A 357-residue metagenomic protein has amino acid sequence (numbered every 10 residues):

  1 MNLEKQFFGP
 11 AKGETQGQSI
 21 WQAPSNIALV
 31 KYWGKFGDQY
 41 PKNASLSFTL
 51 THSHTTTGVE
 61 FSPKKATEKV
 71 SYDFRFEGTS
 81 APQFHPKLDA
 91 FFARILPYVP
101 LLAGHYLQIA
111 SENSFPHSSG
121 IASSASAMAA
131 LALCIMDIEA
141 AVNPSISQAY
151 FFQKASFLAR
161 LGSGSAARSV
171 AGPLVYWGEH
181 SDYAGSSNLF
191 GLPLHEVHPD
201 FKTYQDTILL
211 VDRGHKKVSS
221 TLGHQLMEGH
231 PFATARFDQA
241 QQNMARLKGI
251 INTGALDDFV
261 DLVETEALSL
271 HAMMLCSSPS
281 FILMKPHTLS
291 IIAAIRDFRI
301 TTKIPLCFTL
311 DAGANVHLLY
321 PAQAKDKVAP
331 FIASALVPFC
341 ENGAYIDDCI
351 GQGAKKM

Functional and structural regions predicted by a protein language model:
M1-A28, G34-D38, H195-M357: C-terminal nucleotide
M1-S119, L133-P144, Q148-A149, E341 (+1 more regions): ATP-binding N-lobe of GHMP and related small-molecule kinases
N2-K5, P97-F201: Gly/Ser-rich oxyanion-binding loop with an adjacent helix/lid that shapes the negatively charged ligand pocket
A28-K31, T55-E60, A166-S169, P173-Y176 (+2 more regions): Short beta-strand scaffold segments in enzyme catalytic cores
L50-H52, V170-G172, K202-Y204, G313: Short, solvent-exposed loop/turn segments at the edges of secondary structure
S80-K87, A127, F151, H287 (+1 more regions): Short amphipathic alpha-helical segments
S80-Q83, A122-S126, F232-A235: Short alpha-helix boundary/capping segments
A90-R94, G164-Y176, Q241-R246, I250: Charged/polar, low-hydrophobicity segments characteristic of intrinsically disordered regions and flexible loops
